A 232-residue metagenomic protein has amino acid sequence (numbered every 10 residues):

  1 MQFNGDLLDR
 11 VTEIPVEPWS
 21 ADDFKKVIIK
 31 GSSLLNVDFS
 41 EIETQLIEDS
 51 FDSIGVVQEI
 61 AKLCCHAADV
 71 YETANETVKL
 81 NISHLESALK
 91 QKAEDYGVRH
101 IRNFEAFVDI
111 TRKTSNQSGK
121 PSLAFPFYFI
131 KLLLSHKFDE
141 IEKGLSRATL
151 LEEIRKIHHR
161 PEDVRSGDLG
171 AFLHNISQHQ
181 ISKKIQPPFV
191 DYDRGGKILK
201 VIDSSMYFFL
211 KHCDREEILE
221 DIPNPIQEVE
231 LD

Functional and structural regions predicted by a protein language model:
M1-R10: Short regulatory helix/loop adjacent to the ATP-binding pocket of P-loop NTPases
V11-P15, I198: Conserved beta-strand scaffold positions in the cores of enzyme catalytic domains, especially in NTP/NDP-utilizing
P15-Q45, G55, E59-I60: Conserved small helical "lid"/interfacial subdomain of P-loop NTPases
I42-L46, A74, I218: Short, glycine/acidic-rich hinge or "gate" loops at secondary-structure transitions that mediate conformational
S50, G55-A67: Internal, conserved structured core segments that host functional sites
L63-E76, F138-D139: AAA+ ATPase "lid" subdomain C-terminal helix
K79-D232: C-terminal leucine-rich, beta-strand-based interaction scaffolds used for sensing/assembly
